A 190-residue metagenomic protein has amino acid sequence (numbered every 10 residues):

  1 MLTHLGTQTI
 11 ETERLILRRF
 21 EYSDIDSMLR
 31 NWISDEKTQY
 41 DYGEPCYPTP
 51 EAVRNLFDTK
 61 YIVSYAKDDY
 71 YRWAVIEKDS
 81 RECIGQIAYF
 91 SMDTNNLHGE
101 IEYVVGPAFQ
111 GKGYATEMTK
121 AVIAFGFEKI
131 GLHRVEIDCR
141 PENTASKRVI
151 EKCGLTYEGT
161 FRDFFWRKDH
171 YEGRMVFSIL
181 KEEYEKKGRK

Functional and structural regions predicted by a protein language model:
M1-Q39, R72, I76-K190: Acyl-donor (CoA/ACP) binding surface of acyl/acetyltransferases
K37-T59: Conserved GNAT-fold acetyl-CoA-binding loop/helix
E44-P45, K67, L97: Short, surface-exposed helix-loop/turn micro-motifs enriched in polar/charged residues
P45-T49, Y71, E142: Short, conserved alpha-helical segments within structured domains
E51, S64, E182-K186: Polar/charged alpha-helical tracts
T59-A74: A short helix-loop-beta-strand connector motif used in the catalytic cores of GNAT acetyltransferases and, in some
